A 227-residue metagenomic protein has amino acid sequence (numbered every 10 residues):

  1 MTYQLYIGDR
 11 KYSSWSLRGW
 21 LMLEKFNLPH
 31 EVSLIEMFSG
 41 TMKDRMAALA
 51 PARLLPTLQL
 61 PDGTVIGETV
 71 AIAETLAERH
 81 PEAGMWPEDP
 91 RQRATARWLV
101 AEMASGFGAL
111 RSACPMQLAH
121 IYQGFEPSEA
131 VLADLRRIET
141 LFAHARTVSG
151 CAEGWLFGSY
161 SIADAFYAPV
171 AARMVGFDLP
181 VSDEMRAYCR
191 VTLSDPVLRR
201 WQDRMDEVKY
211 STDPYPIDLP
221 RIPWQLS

Functional and structural regions predicted by a protein language model:
M1-P127: GST-like domain detector, emphasizing the conserved glutathione-binding G-site in the N-terminal thioredoxin-like
L5-I7, S33, G158, V175-G176 (+1 more regions): Short, contiguous strand/loop micro-motifs
E36-S39, Y188, D206: Conserved beta-strand edge residues that scaffold enzyme active sites
T41-K43, L193, S211-T212: Short Asp/Glu-rich motifs
M46-L49, R199, Y215-I217: Short low-complexity, flexible loop/linker segments enriched in glycine and/or proline with clustered acidic
A77, V170-A171, Q202: Active-site-flanking alpha-helical
F107-P196: GST-like fold's C-terminal all-alpha helical module
M205-S227: Acidic/histidine-enriched, glycine/proline-rich intrinsically disordered or flexible terminal extensions
